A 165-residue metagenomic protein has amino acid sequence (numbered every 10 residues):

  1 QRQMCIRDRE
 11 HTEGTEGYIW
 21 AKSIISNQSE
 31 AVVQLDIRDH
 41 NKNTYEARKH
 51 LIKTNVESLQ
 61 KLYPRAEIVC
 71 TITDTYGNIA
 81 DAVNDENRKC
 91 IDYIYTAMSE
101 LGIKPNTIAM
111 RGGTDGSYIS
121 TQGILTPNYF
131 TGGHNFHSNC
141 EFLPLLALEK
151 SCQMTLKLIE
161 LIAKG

Functional and structural regions predicted by a protein language model:
R2-I6: Short, small-residue-biased leader/transition segments that mark boundaries at the very start of proteins
R7-H11, I19-W20, A66-E67, G77-T126: Active-site-adjacent substrate-binding region of metalloamidase/peptidase-like peptide-processing proteins
E13-Q34: Glycine/acidic-rich beta-strand-loop module
N27-S29, K104-M154, I162: Zn-dependent metallopeptidase/amidohydrolase metal-coordination segment
Q28-E30, H40-M98: Metal-dependent peptidase/peptidase-like ectodomains
